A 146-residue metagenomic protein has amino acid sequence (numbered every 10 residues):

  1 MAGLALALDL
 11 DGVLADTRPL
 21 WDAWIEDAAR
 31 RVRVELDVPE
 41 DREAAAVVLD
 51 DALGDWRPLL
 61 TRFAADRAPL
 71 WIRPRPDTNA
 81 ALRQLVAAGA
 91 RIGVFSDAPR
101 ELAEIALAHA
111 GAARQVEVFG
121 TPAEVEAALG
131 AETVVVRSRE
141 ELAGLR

Functional and structural regions predicted by a protein language model:
M1-A2, R100, E104-R146: Asp-based, Mg2+/Mn2+-dependent phosphohydrolase catalytic module
M1-D41: Active-site neighborhood of HAD-like aspartate-dependent phosphohydrolases
A15, S96-D97: Active-site-adjacent beta-strand anchor residues
L20, E40, P76-D77, A98-P99 (+1 more regions): Short beta->alpha linker loops
D22, E26, R42-A46, R100 (+1 more regions): An amphipathic alpha-helix signature
G54-A65: Short, basic/glycine-rich phosphate-binding loops at helix/coil junctions that contact nucleotide phosphates
D66-V94, R100, E104: Short, acidic loop-to-helix structural element flanking the phosphoryl-transfer center in phosphate-processing enzymes
